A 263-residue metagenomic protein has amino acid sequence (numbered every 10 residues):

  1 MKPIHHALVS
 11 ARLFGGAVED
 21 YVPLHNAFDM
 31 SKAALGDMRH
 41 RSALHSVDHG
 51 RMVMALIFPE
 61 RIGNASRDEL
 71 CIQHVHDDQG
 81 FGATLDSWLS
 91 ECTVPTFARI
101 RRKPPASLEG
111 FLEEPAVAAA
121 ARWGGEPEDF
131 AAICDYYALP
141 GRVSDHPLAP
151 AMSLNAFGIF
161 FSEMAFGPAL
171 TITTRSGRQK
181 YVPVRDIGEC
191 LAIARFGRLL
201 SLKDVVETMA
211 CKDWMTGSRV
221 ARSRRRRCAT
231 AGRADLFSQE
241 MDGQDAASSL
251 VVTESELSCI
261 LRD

Functional and structural regions predicted by a protein language model:
M1-D263: N-terminal membrane-targeting hydrophobic helices
